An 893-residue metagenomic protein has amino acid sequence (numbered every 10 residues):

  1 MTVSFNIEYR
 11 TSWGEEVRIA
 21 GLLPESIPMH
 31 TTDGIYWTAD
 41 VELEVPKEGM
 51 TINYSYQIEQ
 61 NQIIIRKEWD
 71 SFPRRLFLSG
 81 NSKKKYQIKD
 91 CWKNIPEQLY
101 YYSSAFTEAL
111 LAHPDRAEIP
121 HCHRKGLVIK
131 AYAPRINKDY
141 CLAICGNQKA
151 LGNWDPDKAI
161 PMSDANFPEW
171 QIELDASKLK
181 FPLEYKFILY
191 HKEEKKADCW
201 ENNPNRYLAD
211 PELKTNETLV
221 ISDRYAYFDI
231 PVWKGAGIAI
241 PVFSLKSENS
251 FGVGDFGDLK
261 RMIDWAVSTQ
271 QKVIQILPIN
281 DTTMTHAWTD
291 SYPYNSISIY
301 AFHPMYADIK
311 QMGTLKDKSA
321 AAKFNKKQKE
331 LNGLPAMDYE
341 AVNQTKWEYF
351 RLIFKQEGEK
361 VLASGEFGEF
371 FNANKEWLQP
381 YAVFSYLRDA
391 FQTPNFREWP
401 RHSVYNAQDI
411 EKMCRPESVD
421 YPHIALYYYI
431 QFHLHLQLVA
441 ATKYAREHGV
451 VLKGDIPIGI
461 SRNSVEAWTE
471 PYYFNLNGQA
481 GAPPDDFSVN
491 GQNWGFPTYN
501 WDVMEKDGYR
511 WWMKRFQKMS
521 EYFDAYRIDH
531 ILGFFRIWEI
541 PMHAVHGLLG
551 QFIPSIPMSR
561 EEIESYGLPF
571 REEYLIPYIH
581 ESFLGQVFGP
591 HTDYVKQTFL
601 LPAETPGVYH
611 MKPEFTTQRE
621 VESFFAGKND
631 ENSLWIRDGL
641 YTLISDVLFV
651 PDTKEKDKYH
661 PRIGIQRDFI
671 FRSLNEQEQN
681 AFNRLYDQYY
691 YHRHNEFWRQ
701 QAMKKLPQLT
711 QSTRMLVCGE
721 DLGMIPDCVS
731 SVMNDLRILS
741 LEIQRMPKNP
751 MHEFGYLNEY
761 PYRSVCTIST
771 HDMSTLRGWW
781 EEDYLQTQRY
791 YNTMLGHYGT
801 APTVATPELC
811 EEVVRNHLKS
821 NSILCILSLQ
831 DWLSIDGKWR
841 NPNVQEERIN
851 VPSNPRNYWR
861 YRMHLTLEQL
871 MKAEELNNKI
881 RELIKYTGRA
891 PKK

Functional and structural regions predicted by a protein language model:
M1-T2, R124: Eukaryotic N-terminal low-complexity, Ser/Thr- and Lys/Arg-rich leader segments that predominantly function as
T2-T51, E59-G80, A133-P182, Y190-L213 (+1 more regions): Aromatic-rich carbohydrate-binding modules that target alpha-glucans
K67, Q87, K195, P335-M337 (+1 more regions): Exposed, low-complexity/repetitive linear segments and helix-based recognition motifs, biased toward charged/polar
K84: Catalytic "initiation/cleavage/transfer" segments centered on a nucleophilic residue and adjacent nucleic-acid-engaging
I88-W92: Boundary detector for helix-to-coil junctions that initiate low-complexity/charged tails
Q98-R124, V128, D175-K178, A209-K893: Catalytic cores of glycan-processing enzymes that make or break glycosidic bonds
